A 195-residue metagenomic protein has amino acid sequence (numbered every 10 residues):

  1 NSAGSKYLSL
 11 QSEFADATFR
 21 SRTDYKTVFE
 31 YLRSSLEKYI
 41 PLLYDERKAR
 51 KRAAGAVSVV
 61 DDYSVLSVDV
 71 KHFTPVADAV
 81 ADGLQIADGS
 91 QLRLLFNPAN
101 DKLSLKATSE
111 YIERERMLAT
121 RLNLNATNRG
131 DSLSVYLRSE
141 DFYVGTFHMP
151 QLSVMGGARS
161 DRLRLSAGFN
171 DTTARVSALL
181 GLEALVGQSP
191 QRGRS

Functional and structural regions predicted by a protein language model:
N1-S195: Membrane-proximal interfacial segments on either side of biological membranes
